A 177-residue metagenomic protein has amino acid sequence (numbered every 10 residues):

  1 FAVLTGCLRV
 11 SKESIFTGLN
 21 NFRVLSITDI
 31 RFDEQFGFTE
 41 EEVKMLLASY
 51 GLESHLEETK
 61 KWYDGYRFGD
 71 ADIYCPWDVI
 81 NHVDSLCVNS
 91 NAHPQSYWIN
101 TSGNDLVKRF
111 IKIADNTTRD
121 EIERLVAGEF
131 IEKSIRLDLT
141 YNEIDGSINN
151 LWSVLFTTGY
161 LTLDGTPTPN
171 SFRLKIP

Functional and structural regions predicted by a protein language model:
F1-P177: Phosphate-binding site recognition
